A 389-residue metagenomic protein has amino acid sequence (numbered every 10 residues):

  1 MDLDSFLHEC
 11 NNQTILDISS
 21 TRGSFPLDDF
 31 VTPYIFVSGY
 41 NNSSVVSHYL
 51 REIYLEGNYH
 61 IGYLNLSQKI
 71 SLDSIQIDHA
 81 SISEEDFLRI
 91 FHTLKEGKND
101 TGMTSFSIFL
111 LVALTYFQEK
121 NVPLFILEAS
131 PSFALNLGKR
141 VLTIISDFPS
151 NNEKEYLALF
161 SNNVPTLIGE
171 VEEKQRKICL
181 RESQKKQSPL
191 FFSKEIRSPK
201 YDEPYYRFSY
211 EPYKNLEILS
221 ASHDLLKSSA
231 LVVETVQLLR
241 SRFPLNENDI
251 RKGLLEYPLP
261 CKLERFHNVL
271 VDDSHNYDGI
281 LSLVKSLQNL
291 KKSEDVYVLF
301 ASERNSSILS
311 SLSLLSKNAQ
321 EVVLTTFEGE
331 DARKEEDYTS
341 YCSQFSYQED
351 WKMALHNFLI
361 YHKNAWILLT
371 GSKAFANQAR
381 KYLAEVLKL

Functional and structural regions predicted by a protein language model:
M1-E56, K69, P165-I168, K174 (+1 more regions): N-terminal leader/targeting and accessory segments in enzymes
Q13-V31, L55-V141: ATP-dependent carboxylate-amine ligase catalytic core
L64, P165-V171, Y297-F300, E321-E328: Short internal beta-strands
F117-P123, R242, L290-E294, F358-W366: Glycine-rich phosphate-binding loop signature in dinucleotide/nucleotide-binding domains
E119-E128, A134-L216, L225, S229 (+1 more regions): Acidic, Mg2+-coordinating active-site environments of NTP-dependent enzymes
L124, F133-I144, P149-N151, Y213-E321: Nucleotide phosphate-binding/pyrophosphate-handling subdomain across enzymes that bind or process nucleotide phosphates
E172-I178, K185-Q187, L312-W366: C-terminal helical cap/extension that packs against the catalytic core of soluble nucleotide-cofactor enzymes
A354-A384: A glycine-rich beta-strand to alpha-helix segment that forms a phosphate/ribose-binding loop at ligand/cofactor sites
